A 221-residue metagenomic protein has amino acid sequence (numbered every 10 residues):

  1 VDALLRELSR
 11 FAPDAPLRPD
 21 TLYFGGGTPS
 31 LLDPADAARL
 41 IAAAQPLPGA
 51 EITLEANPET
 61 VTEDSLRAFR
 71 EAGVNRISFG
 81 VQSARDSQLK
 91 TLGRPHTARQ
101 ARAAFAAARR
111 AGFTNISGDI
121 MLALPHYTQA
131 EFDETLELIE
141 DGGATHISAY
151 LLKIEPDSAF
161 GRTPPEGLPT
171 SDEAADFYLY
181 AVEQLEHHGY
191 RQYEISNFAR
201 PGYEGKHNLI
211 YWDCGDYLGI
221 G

Functional and structural regions predicted by a protein language model:
V1-P13, L17-G221: C-terminal scaffold of the Radical SAM
